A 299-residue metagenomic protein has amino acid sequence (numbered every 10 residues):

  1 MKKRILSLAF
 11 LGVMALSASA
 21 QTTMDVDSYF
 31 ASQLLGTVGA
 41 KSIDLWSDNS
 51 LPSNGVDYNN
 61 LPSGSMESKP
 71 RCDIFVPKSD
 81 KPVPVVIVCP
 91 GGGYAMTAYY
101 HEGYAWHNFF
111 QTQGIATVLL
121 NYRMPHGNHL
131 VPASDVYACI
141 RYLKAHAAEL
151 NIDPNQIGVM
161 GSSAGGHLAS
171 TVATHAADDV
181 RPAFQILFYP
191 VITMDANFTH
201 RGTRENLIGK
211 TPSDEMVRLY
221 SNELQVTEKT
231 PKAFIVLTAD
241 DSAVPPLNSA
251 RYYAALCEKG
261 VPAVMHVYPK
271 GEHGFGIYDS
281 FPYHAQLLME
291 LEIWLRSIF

Functional and structural regions predicted by a protein language model:
T23-S79: N-terminal cap/lid segment of alpha/beta-hydrolase-fold proteins
P70, K210-Q225, T230-P231: Active-site nucleophile elbow and catalytic-triad environment of alpha/beta-hydrolase enzymes
V83-G91: Short beta-strand element of the alpha/beta-hydrolase
A98-H107, V118-P154, Y278-Q286: Catalytic nucleophile-loop/oxyanion-hole region of alpha/beta-hydrolase and closely related hydrolase-like folds
A138-T203, V217: Primarily recognizes the serine-hydrolase "nucleophile elbow" in alpha/beta-hydrolase and SGNH/GDSL folds
F234-L237, D241: Short beta-strand/loop motif that positions the catalytic acidic residue of the alpha/beta-hydrolase fold
S242-N248: Conserved alpha/beta-hydrolase "acid-adjacent" motif
A250-F299: C-terminal catalytic histidine-bearing segment of alpha/beta-hydrolase fold enzymes
